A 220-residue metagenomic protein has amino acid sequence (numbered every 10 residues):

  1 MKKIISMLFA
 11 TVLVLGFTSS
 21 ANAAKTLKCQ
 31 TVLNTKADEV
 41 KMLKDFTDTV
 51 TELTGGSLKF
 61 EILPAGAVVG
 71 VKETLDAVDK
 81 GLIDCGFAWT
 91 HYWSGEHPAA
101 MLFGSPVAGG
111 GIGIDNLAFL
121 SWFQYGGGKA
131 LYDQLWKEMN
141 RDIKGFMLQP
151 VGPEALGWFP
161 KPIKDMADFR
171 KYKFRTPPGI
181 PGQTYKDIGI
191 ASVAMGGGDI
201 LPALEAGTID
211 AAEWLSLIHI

Functional and structural regions predicted by a protein language model:
L8-G16: Bacterial N-terminal signal peptides
F17-A23: Sec/Tat signal peptide C-region and signal peptidase I cleavage site
K28-D45, A65-V69: Extracytoplasmic "Venus flytrap"
K36-E61, G179, Q183-T184: Short, polar/charged alpha-helical segment
T47-T51, D79, D84, W89-K173 (+1 more regions): Contiguous mixed-secondary-structure segments that line small-molecule binding/active-site clefts of soluble domains
G56-L58, T74-H91, I190-S192, A206-W214: Alpha-to-beta junction loops
L63-D76, P162, P177-I180, S192-A206: Short helix-initiation/N-cap motifs at beta->coil->alpha
I218-I220: Conserved small/polar residues in nucleotide/adenosyl-binding loops
